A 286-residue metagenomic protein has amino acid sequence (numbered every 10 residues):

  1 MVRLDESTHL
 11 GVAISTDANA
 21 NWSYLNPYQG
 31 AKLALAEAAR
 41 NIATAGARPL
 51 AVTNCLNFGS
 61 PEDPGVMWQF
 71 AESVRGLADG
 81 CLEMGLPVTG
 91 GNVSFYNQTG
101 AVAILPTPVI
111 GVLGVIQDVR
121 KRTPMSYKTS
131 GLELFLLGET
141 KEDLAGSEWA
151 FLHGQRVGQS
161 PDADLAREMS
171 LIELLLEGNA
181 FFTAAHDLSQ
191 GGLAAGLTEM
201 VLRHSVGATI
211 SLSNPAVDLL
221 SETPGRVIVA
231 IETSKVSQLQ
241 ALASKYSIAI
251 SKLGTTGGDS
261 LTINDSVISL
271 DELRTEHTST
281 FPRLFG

Functional and structural regions predicted by a protein language model:
M1-E142, S147-V157, L220: Glycine-rich phosphate/pyrophosphate-binding loop regions near the starts of catalytic domains
L10, A38-N41, T53, L165-E177 (+1 more regions): Charged, low-complexity, helix-prone segments enriched in Lys/Glu/Asp/Gln
L25-N26, P64-G65, Q159-D162, A184 (+1 more regions): Short, contiguous strand/loop micro-motifs
A31-L33, G111-Q117, P161-E173, T209-N214: A general structural motif
P64-W68, A166-E173, S234-S237, I268-D271 (+1 more regions): Generic alpha-helical secondary structure signal
S73-G76, G80, M84, T89 (+2 more regions): Glycine-/charge-enriched secondary-structure boundary and capping motifs
R156-A194: Polyanion-binding loop/helix "lid" in catalytic or ligand-binding cores
